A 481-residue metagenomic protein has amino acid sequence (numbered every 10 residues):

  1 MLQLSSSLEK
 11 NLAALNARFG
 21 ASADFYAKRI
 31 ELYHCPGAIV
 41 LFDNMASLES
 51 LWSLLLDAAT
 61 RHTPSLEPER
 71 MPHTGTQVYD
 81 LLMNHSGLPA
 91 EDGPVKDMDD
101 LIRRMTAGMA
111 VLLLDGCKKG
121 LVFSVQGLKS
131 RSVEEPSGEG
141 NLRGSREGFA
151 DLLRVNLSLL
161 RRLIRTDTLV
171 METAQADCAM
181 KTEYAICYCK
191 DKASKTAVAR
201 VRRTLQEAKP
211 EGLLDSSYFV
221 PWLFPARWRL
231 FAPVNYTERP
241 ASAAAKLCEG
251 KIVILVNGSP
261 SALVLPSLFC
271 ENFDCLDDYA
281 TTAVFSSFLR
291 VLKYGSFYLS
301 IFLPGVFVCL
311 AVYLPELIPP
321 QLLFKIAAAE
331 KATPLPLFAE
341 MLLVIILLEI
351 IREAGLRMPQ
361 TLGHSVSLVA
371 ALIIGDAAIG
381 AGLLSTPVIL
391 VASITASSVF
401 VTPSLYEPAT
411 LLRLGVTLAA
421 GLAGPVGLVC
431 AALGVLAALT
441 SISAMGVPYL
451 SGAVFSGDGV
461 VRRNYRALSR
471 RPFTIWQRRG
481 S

Functional and structural regions predicted by a protein language model:
M1-F302, E316, P320, T440-S481: Membrane-embedded alpha-helical signal segments
L32, D57, K118, D177 (+13 more regions): Flexible domain-boundary/linker segments
R165, K331, G424-P425: Amphipathic alpha-helical protein-protein interaction surfaces
I254, S267-G415: Transmembrane alpha-helical segments that form the functional core of multipass membrane systems
T386-V388, S393-S481: Hydrophobic alpha-helical transmembrane segments of membrane transport and translocation systems, primarily multi-pass
